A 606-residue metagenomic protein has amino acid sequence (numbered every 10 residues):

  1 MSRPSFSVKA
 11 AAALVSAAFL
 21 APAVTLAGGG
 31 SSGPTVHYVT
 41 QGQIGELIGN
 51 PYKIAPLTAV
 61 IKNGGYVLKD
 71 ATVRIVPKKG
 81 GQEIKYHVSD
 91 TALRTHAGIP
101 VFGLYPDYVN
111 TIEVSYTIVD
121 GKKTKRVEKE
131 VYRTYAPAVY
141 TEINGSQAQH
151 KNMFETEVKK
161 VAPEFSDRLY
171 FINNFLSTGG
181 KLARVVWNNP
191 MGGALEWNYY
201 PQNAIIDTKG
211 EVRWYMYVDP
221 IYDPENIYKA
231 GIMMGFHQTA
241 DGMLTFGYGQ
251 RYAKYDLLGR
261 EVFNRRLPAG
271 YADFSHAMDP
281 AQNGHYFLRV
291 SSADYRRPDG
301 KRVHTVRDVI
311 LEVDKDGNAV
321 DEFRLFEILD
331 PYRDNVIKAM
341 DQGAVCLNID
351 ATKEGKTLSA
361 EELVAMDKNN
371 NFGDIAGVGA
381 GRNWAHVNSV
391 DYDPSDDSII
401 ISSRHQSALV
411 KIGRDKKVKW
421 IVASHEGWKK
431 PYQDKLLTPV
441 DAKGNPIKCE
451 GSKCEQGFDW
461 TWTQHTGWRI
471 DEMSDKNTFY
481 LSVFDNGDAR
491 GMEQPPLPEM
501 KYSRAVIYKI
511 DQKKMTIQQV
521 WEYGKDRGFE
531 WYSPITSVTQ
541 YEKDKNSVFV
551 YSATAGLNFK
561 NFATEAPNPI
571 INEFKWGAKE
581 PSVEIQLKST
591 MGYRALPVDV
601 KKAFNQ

Functional and structural regions predicted by a protein language model:
S2-L26: Gram-negative bacterial Sec-dependent N-terminal signal peptides
G28-K78, D90, R94-G98, F102 (+1 more regions): Histidine-/acidic-rich catalytic cores in large beta-rich domains
G80-V88: Low-complexity "stalk/linker" and mucin-like segments enriched in Ser/Thr/Pro/Ala/Gly
